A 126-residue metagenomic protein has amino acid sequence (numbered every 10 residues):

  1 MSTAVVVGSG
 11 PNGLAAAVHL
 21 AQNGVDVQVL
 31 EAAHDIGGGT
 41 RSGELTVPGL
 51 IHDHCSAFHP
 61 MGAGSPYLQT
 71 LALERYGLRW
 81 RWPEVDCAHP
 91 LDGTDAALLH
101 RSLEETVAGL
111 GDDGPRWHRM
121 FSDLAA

Functional and structural regions predicted by a protein language model:
S2-V29: N-terminal Rossmann-like FAD-binding beta1-loop-alpha1 element of flavoenzymes
A21-V47: Glycine-rich FAD pyrophosphate-binding loop
T40, L71, L110: Short, flexible helix/strand-to-coil boundary loops that buttress conserved ligand/catalytic motifs in alpha/beta
E44-D86: N-terminal FAD cofactor-binding segment of flavoenzymes
D92-A126: Rossmann-like flavin
